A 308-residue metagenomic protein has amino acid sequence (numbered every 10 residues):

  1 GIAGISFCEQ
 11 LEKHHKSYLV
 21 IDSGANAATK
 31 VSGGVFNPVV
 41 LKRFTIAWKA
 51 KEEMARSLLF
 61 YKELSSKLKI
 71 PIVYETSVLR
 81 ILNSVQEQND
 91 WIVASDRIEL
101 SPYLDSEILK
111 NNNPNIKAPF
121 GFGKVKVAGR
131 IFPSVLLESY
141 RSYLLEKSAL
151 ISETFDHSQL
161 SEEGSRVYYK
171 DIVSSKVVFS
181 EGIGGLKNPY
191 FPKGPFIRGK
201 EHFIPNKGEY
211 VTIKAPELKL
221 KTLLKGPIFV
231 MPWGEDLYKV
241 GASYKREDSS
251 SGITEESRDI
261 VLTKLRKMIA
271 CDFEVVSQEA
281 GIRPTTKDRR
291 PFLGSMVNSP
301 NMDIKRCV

Functional and structural regions predicted by a protein language model:
I2-A3: Hydrophobic/small residue at the entry helix of a nucleotide-binding pocket
S6, E163-A280, P284-D288: Flavin-dependent oxidoreductases
E12-V31: Glycine-rich FAD pyrophosphate-binding loop
K16, Y169-I172, A215, S299-V308: C-terminal lid/capping helical subdomain adjacent to the catalytic/cofactor pocket in oxidative enzymes
V35-N115, P119: Dinucleotide-binding Rossmann-like beta1-alpha1 core, especially the glycine-rich loop that anchors the ADP
F44-R56, G123-S139, G252-S257: Short beta-strand to alpha-helix junction loop
G123-K176, S180-Y190: Helical element adjacent to the flavin cofactor pocket in flavoenzyme catalytic cores
E274-V308: C-terminal catalytic lobe of FAD-dependent flavoproteins
